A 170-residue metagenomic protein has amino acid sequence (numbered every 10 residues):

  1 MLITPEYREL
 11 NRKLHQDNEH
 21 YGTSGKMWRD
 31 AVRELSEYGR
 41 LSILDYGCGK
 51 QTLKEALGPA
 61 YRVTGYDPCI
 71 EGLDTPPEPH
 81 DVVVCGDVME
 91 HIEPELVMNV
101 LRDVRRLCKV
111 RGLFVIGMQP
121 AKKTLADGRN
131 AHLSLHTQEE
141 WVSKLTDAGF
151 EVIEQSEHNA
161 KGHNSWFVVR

Functional and structural regions predicted by a protein language model:
M1-V82, M98-R102, L107, G128-E140 (+2 more regions): Conserved N-terminal segment of class I S-adenosyl-L-methionine
T52, M118-P120: Short, flexible active-site-adjacent loop segments at beta-strand->alpha-helix junctions, enriched in small/polar
V82-E95: A short SAM/SAH-binding and catalytic strip from SAM-dependent methyltransferases
G86, V115, H158: Conserved residues at the C-terminal ends of beta-strands
C108-M118: Conserved beta-strand signature within the Rossmann-like core of class I S-adenosyl-L-methionine
A121-G128: A short acidic, helix-capping loop that chelates divalent metal ions and anchors anionic groups
